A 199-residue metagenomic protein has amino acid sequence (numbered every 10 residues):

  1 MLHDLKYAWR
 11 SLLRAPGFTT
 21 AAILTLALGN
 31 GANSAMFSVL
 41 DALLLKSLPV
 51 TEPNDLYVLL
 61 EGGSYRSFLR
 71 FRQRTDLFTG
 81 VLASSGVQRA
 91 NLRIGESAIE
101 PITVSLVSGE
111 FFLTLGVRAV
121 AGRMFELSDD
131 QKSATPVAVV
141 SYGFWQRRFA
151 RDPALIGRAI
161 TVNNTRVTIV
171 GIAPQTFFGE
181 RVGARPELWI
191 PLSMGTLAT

Functional and structural regions predicted by a protein language model:
M1-L26: N-terminal Sec/SRP start-transfer signal
L28-D55, G62-Y65: Alpha-helical transmembrane segments
P49-P53, D76, D130-S133, T161-V162: Extracellular/periplasmic catalytic domains that process cell-envelope and extracellular macromolecules
E52, L56-V58, T196-T199: Short, intrinsically disordered, charge-balanced linker/junction segments flanking boundaries in proteins
P53-D55, F78-G80, V167: Loop/turn elements at helix/coil->beta-strand transitions in domains of secreted/extracellular proteins
E61, R66-E126: Short amphipathic beta-strand/extended segments in non-transmembrane regions
R89-A90, T103-L127, P136-T199: Mid-to-C-terminal secondary-structure elements that act as membrane-proximal/extracytoplasmic interface segments
